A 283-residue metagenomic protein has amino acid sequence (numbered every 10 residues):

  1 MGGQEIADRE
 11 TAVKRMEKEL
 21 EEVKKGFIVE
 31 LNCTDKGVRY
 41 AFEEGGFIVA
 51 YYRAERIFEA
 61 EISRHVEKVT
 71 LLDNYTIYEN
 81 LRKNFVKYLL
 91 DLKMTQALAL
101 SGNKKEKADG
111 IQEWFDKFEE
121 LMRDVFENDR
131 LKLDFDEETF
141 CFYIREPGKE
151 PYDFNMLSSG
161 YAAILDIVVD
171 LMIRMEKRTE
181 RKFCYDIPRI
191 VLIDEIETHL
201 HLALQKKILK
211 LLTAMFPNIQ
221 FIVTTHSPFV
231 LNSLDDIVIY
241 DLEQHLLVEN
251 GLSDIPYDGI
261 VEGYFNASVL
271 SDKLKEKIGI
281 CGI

Functional and structural regions predicted by a protein language model:
M1-F85, D235: P-loop NTPase switch/coupling surface
L20, C184, C281-I283: Defense-system signaling and execution modules centered on TIR/cGAS-STING-like, death/scaffold domains and their
Y51-R53, R130-F135, Y143, V223 (+1 more regions): A structural signal for short, well-ordered beta-strand segments and their strand-loop junctions that often border
F58-I62, L98, L200, V230-S233: Short catalytic/ligand-binding loop motif for oxyanion handling, primarily in non-cytosolic enzymes, centered on
E59, R64, K104-K107, A267-D272: Short, polar/flexible loop-turn hinges at active-site or ligand-entry regions and domain interfaces
T76-A162, D166-D186: Extended helical coiled-coil dimerization/tether regions that scaffold and oligomerize large DNA-maintenance assemblies
F140-L270: Switch/communication elements of ASCE P-loop NTPase nucleotide-binding domains
Y264-I283: ABC ATPase nucleotide-binding domains
